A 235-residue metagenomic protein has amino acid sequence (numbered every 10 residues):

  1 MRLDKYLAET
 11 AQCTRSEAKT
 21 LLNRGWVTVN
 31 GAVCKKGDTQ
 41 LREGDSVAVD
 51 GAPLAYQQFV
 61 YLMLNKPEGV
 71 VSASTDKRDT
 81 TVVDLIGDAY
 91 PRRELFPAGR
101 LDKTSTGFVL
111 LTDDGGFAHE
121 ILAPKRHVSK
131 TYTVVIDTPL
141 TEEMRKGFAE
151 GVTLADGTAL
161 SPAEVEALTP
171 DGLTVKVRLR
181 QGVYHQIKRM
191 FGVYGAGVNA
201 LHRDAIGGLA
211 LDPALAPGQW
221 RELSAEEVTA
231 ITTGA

Functional and structural regions predicted by a protein language model:
M1-A235: Basic, flexible Lys/Arg- and Gly-enriched helix-loop patches that mediate nucleic-acid binding at interfaces with rRNA
